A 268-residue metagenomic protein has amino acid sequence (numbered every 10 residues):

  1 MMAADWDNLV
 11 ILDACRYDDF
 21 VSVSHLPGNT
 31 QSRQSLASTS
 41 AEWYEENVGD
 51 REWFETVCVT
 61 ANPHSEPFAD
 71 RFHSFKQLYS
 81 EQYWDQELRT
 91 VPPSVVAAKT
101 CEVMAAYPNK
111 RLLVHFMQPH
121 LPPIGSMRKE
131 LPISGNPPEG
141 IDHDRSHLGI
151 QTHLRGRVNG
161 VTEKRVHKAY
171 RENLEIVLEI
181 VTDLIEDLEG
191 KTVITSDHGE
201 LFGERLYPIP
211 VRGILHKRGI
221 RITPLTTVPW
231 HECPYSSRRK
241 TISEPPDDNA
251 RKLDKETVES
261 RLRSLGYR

Functional and structural regions predicted by a protein language model:
M1-R268: Catalytic domains that recognize anionic headgroups
